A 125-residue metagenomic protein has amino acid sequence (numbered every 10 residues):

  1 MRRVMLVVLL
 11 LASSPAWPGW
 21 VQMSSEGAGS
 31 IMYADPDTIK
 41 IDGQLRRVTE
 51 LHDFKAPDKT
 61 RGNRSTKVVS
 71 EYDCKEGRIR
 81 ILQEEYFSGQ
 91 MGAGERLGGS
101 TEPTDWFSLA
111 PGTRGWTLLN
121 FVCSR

Functional and structural regions predicted by a protein language model:
V4-A12: Sec-dependent N-terminal signal peptides
P15-R125: N-terminal secretory-pathway/extracellular module detecting exported/lumenal segments and adjacent signal-anchor/first
